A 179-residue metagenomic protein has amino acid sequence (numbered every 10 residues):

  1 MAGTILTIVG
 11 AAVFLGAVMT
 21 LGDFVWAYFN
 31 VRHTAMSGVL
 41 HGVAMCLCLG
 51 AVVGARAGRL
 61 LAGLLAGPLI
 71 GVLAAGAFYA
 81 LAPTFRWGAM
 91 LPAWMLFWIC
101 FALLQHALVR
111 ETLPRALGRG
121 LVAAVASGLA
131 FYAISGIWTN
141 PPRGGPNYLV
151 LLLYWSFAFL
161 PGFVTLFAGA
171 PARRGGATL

Functional and structural regions predicted by a protein language model:
M1-L179: Juxtamembrane/disordered regions of integral membrane proteins
